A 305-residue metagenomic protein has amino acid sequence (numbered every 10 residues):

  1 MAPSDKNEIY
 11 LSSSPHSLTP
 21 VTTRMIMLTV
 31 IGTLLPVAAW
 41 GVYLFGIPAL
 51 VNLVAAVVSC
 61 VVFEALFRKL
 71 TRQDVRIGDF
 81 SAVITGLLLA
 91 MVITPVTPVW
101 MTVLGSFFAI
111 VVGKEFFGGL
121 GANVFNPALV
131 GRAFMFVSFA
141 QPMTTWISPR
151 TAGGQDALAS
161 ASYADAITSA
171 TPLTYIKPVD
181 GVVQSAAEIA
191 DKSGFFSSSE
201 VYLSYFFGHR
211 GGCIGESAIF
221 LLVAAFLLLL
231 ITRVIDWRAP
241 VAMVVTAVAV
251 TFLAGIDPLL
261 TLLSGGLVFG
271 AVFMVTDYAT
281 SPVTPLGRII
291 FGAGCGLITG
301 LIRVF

Functional and structural regions predicted by a protein language model:
M1-E64, R68: N-terminal signal-anchor module of multipass membrane proteins
S17-M27, R68-G78, P95-T97, F206-G215 (+3 more regions): Short, amphipathic, aromatic/basic-enriched membrane-interface segments that mark the entry/exit of transmembrane
T29-V37, N52-E64, S81-G86, A90 (+11 more regions): Alpha-helical transmembrane segments in multi-pass membrane proteins
G46-S59, V96-G105, Y205, H209-A218 (+1 more regions): Structural signature of hydrophobic alpha-helical transmembrane segments
Q73, V92, A225-R238, A249-F305: Hydrophobic alpha-helical bundle architecture
V75-T85, M101-F107, A122-A133, W237-V245 (+2 more regions): Cytoplasmic-side transmembrane-helix entry/capping segments in multi-pass membrane proteins
S81-A82, L87-A159: Membrane-interface helix-loop-helix junctions at boundaries between adjacent transmembrane segments
P127-L222: Long hydrophobic alpha-helical segments that form multi-pass transmembrane helix bundles in integral membrane proteins
